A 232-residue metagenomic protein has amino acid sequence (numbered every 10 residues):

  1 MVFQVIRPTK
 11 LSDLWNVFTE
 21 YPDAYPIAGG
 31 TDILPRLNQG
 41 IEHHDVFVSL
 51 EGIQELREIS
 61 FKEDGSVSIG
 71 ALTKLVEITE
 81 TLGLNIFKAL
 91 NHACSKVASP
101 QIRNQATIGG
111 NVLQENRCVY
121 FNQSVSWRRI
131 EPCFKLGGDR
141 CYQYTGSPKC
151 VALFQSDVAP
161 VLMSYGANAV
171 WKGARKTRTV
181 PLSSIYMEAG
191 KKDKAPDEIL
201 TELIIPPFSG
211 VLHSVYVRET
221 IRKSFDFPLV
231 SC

Functional and structural regions predicted by a protein language model:
M1-C232: C-terminal structural segment of proteins
